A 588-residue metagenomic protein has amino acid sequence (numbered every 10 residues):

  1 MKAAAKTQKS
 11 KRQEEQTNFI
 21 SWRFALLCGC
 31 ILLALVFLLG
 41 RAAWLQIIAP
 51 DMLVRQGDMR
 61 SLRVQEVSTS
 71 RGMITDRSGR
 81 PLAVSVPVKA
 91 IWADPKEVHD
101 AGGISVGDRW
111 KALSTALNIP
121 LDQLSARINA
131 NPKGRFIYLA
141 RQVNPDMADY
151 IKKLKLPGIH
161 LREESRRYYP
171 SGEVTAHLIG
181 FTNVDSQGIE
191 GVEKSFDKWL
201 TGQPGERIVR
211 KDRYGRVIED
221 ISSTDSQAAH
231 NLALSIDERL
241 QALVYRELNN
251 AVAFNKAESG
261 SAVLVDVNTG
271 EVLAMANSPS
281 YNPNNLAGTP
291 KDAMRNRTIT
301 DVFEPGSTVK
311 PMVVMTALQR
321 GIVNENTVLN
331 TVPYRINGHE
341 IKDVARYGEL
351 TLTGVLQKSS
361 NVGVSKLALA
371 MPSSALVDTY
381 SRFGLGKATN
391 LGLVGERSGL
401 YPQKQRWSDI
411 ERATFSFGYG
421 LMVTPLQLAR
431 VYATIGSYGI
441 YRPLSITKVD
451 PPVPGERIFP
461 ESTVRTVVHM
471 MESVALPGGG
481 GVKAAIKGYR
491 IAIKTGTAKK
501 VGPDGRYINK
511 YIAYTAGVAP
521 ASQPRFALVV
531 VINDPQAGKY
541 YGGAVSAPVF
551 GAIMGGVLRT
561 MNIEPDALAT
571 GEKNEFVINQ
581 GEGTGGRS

Functional and structural regions predicted by a protein language model:
M1-L286, S374-G386, G395, P503-Y507 (+2 more regions): Periplasmic/cell-envelope proteins involved in peptidoglycan metabolism and beta-lactam response
K2-A5, A83, K211-I221, A262 (+7 more regions): Beta-lactam-recognizing serine transpeptidase/beta-lactamase-like catalytic domain environment
